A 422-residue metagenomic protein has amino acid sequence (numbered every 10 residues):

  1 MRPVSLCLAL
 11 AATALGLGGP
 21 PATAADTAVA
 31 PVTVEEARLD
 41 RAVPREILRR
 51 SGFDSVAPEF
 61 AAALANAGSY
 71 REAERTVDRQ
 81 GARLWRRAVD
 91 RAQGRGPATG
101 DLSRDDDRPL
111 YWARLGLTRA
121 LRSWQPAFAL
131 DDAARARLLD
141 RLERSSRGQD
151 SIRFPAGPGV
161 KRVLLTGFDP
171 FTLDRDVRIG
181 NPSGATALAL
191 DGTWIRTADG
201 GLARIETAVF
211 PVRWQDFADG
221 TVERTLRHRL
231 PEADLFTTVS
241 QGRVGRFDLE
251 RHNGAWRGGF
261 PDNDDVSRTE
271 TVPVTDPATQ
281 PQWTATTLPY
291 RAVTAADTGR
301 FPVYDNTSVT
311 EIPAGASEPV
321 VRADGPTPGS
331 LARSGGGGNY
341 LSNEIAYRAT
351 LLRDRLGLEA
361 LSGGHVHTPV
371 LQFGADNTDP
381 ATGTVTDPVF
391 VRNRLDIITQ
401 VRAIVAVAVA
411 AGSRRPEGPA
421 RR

Functional and structural regions predicted by a protein language model:
M1-A25: Secretory targeting and sorting signals
A12-A14, P155, S334: Compositionally biased, low-complexity repeat tracts
D26-P328, A332, A349-T350, D354-R355 (+3 more regions): N-terminal catalytic or cofactor-binding beta/alpha core of small enzyme domains
G337-A349: Substrate-gating cap/lid alpha-helix
